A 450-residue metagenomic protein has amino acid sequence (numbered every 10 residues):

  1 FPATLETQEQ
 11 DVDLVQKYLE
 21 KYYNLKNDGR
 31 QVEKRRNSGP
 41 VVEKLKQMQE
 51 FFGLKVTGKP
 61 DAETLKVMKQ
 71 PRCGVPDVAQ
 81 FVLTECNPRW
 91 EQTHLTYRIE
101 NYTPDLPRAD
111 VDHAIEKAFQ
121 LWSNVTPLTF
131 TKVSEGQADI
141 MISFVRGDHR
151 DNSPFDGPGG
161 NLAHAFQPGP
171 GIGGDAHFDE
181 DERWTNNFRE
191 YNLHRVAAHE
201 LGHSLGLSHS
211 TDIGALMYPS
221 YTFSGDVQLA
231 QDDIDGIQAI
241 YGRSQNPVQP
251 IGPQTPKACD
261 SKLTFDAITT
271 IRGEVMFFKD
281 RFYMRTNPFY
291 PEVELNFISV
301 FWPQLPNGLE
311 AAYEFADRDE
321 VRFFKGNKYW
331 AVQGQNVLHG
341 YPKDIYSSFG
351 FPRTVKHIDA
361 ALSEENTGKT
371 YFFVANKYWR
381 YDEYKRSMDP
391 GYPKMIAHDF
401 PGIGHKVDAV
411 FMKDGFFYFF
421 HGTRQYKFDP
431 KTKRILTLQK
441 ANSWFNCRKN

Functional and structural regions predicted by a protein language model:
F1-L263: Zinc-dependent metalloendopeptidases
S244-N450: Disulfide-stabilized extracellular ectodomains of secreted/luminal proteins, especially beta-rich
